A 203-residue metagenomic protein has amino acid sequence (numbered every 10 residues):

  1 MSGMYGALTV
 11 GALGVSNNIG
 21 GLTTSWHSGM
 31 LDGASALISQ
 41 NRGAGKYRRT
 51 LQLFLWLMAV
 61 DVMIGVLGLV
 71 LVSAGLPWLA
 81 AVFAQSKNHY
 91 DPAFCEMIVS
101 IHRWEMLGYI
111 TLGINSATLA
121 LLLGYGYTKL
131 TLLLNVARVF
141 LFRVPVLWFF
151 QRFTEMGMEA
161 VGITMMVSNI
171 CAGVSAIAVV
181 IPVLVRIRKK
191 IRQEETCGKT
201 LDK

Functional and structural regions predicted by a protein language model:
M1, L22, A117-L121, V144-F149: Alpha-helical transmembrane segments of multipass membrane proteins
M1-G6, A34, G75-L79: Hydrophobic/aromatic end-of-helix segments at the C-terminal termini of transmembrane alpha-helices
S2-G21, Y90-V99, Y127, V161-I163: Interfacial/gating helices of multi-pass transporter permease domains
A12-L76, L112-T131: Small-residue-rich hydrophobic transmembrane alpha-helices
H27-D32, E105-G124, L130-V139, V146 (+1 more regions): Short runs within selected transmembrane alpha-helices of multi-pass transporters and secretion channels
I38-G108, Q151-K203: Short alpha-helical transmembrane segments in multi-pass integral membrane proteins
V139, R143-G157: Hydrophobic alpha-helical transmembrane segments of integral membrane proteins
